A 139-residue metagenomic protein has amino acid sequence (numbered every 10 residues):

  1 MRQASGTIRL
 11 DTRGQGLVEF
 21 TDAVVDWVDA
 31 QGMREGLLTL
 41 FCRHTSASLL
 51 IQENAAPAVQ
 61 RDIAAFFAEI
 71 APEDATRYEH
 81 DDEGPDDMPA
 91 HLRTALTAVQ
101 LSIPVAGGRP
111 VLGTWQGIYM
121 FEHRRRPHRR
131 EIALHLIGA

Functional and structural regions predicted by a protein language model:
M1-A139: Active-site histidine-anchored catalytic micro-motif
